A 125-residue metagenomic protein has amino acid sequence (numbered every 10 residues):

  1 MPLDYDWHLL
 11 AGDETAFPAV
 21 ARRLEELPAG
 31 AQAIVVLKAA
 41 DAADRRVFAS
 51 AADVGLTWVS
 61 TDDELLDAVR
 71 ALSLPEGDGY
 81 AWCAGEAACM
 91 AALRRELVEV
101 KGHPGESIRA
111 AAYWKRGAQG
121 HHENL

Functional and structural regions predicted by a protein language model:
M1-L125: Extended, composition-driven regions rather than compact fold-specific motifs
